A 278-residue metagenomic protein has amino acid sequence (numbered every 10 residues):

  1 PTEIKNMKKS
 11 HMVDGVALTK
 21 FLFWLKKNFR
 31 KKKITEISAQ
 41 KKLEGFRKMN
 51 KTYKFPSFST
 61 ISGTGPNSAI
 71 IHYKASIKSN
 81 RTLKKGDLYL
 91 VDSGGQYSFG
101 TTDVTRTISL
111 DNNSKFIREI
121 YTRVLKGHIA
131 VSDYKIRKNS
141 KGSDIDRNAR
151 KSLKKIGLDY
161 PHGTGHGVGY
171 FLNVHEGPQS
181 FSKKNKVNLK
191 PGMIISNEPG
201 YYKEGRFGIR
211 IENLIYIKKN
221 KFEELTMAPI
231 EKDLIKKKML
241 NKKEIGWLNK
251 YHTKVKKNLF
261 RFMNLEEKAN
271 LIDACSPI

Functional and structural regions predicted by a protein language model:
P1-I278: Active-site neighborhoods and metal-handling regions in enzymes and metal-associated proteins
